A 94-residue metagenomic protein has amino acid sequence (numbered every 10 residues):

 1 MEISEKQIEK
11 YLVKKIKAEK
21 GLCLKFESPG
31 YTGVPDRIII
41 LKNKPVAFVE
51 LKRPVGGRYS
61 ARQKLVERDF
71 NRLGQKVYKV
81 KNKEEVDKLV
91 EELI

Functional and structural regions predicted by a protein language model:
M1-I94: Catalytic phosphate/metal-binding cores of nucleic-acid and nucleotide-processing enzymes, i.e., regions that mediate
